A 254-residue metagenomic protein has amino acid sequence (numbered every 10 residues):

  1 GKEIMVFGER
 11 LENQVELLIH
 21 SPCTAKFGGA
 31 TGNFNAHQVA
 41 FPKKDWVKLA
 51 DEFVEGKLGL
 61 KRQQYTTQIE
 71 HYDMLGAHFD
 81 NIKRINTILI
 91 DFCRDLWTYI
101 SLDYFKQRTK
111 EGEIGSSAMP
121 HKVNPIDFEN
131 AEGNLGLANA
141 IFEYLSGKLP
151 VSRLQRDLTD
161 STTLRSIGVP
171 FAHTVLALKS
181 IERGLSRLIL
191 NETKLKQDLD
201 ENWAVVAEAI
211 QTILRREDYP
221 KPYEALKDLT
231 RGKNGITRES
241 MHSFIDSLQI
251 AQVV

Functional and structural regions predicted by a protein language model:
K2-K148: Internal glycine-rich alpha/beta core junctions
I114-V254: Catalytic-core signal marking the mid-to-C-terminal active-site face
